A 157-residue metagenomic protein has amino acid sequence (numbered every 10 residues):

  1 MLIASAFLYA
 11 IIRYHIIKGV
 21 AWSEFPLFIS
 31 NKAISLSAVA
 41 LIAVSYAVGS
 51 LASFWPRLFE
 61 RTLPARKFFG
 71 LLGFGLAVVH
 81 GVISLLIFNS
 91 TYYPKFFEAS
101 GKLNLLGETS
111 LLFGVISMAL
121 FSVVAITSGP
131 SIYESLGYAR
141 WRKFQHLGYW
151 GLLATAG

Functional and structural regions predicted by a protein language model:
M1-G157: Membrane-embedded alpha-helical bundles that constitute the cytochrome b-like, heme-associated redox core of multi-pass
